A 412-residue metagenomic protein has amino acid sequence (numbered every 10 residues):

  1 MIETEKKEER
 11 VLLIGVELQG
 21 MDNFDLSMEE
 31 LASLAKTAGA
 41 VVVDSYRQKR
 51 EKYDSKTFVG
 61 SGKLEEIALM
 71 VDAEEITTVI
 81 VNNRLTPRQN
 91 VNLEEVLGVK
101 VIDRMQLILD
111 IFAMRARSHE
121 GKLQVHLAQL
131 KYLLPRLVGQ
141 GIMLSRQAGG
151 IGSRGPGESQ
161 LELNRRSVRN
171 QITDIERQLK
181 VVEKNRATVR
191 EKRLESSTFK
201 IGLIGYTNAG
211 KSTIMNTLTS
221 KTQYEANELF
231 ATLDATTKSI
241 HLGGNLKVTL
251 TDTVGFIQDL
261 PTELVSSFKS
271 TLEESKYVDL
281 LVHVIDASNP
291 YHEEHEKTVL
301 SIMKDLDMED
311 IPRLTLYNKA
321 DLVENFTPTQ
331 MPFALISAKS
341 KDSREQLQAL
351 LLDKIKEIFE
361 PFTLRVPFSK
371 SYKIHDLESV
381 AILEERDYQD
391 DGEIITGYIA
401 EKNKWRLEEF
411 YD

Functional and structural regions predicted by a protein language model:
M1-D110: N-terminal accessory targeting/assembly segments
M1-L13, V138-A209, M215, S301-D412: C-terminal-of-GTPase-core extension/linker across diverse P-loop GTPases
I2-E3, L26-E29, K52-A68, D234 (+2 more regions): Switch II of P-loop NTPase G domains
E17-M21, R50-K52, R84-P87, Q106-L109 (+6 more regions): Conserved nucleotide-binding/hydrolysis micro-motifs of P-loop NTPases
L18-D22, D54-T57, R115-H119, Q160 (+4 more regions): Flexible beta-alpha connector loops of hexameric P-loop NTPases
M28-L34, A68-V71, L85-E95, N245-L246 (+1 more regions): Conserved C-terminal guanine-recognition region of P-loop GTPase G domains, centered on the G4
L107-V125: Short alpha-helix plus adjacent loop in nuclease-associated cores
R186, R193-F199, L218-K247, T262-S267 (+2 more regions): Switch I (effector-binding) loop of TRAFAC-class P-loop GTPase G-domains
